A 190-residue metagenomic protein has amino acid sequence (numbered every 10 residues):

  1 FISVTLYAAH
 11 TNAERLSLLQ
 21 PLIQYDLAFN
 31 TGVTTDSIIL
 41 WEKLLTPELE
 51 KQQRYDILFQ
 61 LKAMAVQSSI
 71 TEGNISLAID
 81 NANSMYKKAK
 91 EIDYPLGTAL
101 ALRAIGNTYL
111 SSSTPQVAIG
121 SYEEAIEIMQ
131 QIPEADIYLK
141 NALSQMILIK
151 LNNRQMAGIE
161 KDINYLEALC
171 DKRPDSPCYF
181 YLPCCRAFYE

Functional and structural regions predicted by a protein language model:
F1-E190: A "functional boundary" signal
